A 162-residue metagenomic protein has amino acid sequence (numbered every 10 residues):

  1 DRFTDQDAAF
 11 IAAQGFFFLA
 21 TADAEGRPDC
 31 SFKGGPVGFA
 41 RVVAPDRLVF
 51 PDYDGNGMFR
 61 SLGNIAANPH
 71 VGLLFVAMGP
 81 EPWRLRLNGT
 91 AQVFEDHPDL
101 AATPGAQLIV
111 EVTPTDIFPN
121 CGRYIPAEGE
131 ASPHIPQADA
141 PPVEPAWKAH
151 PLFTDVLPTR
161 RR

Functional and structural regions predicted by a protein language model:
D1-R162: Binding-site signature for planar aromatic cofactors or substrates
